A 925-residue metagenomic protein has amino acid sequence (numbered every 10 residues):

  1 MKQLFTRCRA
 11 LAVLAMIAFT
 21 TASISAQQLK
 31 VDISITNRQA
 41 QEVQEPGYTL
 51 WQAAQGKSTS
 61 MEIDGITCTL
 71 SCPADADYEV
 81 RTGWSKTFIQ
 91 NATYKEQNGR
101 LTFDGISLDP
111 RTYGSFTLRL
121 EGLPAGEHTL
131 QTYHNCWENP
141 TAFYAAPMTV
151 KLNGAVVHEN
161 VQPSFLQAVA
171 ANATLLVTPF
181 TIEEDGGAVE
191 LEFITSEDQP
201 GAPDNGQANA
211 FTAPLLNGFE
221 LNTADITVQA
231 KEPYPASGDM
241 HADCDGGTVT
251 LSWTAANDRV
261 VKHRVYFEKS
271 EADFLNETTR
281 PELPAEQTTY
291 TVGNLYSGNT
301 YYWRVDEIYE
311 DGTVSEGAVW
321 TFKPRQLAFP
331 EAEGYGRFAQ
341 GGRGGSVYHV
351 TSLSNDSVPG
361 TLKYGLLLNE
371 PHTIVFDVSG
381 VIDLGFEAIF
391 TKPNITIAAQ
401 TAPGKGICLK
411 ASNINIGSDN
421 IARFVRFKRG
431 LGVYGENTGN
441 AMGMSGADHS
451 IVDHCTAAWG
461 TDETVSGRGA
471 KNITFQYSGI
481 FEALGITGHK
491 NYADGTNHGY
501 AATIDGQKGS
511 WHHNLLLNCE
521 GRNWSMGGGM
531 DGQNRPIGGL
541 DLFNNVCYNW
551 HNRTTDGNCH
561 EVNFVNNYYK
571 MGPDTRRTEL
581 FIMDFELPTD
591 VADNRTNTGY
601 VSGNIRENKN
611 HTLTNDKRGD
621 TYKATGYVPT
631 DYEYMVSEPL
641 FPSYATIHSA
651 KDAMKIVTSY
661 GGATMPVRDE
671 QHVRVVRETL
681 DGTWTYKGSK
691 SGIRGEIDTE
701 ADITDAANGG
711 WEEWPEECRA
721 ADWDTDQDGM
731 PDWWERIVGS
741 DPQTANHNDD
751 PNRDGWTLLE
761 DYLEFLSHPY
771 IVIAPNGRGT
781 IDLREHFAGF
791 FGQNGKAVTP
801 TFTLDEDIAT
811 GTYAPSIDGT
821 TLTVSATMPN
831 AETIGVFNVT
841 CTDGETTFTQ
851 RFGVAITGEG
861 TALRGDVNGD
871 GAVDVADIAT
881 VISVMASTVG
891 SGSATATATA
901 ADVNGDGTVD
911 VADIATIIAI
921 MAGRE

Functional and structural regions predicted by a protein language model:
Q27-I226: Compositionally biased, intrinsically disordered or flexible polar/acidic segments
D245-G246, L362-E370, I382-T396, K405-F424 (+2 more regions): Extracellular beta-strand-rich solenoid/capping regions of secreted or surface-exposed proteins that bind or remodel
K269-A272, R778-I781, F787-T823, F852: Surface-exposed or secretory-pathway low-complexity segments enriched in glycine-proline and Ser/Thr/acidic residues
E282, Q743, D750, G858-E925: Cellulosome-associated attachment modules in secreted, modular CAZymes
S297, I308-Q326: Extracellular fibronectin type III
N394-A399, S418-R429, G446-W459, K471-A493 (+5 more regions): Right-handed parallel beta-helix
S525, P536-D705: Extracellular beta-rich repeat passengers
A707-Y770, G905: Extracellular calcium-associated, cysteine-rich motifs in secreted modular proteins
